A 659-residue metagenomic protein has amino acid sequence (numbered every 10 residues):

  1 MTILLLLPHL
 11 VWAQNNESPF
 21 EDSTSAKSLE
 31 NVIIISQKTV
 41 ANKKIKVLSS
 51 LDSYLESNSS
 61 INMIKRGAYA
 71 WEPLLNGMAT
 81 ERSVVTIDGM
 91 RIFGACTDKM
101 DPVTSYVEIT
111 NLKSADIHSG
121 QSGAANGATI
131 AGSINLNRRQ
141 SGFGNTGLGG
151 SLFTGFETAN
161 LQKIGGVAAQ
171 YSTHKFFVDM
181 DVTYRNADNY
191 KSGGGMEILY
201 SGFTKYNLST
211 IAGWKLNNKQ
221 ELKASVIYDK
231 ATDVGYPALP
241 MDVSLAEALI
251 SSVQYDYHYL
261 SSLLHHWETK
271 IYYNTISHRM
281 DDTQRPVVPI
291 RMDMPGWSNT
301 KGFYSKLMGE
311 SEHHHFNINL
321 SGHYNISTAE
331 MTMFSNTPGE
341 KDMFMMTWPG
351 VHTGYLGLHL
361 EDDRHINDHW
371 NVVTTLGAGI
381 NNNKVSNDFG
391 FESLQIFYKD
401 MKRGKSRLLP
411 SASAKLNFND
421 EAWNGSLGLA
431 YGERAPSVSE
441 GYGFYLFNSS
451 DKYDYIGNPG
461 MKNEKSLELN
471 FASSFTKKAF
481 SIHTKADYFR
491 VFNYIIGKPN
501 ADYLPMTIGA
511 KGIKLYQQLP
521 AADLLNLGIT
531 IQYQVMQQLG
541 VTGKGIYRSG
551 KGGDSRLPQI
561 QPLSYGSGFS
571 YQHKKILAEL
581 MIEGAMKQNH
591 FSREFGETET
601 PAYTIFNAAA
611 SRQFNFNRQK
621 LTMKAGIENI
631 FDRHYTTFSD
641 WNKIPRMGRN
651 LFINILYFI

Functional and structural regions predicted by a protein language model:
A13, Y206, G213-L216, N417 (+4 more regions): Conserved C-terminal beta-signal and adjacent last beta-strands/turns of outer-membrane beta-barrel proteins
N15-F20, A187-D188, L199, K219-W267 (+2 more regions): Flexible loop and strand-edge segments within Gram-negative outer membrane beta-barrel domains
E21, I33, K44-L55, W71-L74 (+5 more regions): N-terminal periplasmic accessory domains that precede and gate Gram-negative outer-membrane beta-barrel machines
R91-G120: Short acidic/polar hinge/loop motifs at secondary-structure boundaries that mediate gating or recognition
T110-S114, G123-G195, S201-L208: Outer-membrane beta-barrel translocator/receptor signature
N160-N186, M196-T232, V243-L260, L264 (+2 more regions): Transmembrane beta-barrel wall of Gram-negative outer-membrane proteins
G296-K306, T347, V351, Y355-G357 (+4 more regions): Outer membrane beta-barrel strand-and-loop segments of large Gram-negative receptors, especially TonB-dependent
I366-V372, G379-N381, N387, D487-V491 (+1 more regions): Gram-negative outer-membrane beta-barrel transporters
